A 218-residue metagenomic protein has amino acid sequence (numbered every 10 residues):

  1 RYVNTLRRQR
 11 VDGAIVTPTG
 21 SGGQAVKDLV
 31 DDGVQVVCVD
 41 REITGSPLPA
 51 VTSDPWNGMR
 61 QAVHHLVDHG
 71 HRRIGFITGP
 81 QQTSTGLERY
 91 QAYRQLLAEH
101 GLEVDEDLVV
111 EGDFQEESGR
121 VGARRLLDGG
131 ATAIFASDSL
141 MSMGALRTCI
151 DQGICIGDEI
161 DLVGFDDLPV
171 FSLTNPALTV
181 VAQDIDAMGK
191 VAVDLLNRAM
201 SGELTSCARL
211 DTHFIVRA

Functional and structural regions predicted by a protein language model:
N4-R7, G13, G23-Q24, D28-C38 (+1 more regions): Bacterial carbohydrate/catabolite-sensing allosteric modules
